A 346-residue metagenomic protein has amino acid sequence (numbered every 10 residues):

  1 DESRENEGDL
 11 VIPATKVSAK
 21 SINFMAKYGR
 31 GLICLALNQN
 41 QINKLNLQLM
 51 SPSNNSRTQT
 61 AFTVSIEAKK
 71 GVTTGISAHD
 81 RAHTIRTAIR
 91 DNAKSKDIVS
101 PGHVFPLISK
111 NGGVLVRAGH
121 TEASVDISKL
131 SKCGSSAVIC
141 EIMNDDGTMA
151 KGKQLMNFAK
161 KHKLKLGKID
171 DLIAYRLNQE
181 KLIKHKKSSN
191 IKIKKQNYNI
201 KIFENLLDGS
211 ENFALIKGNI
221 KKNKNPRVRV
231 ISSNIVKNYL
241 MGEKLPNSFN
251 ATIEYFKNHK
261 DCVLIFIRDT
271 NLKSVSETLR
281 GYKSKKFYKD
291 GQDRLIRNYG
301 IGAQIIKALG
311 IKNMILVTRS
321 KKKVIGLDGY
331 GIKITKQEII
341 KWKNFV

Functional and structural regions predicted by a protein language model:
D1-V346: Catalytic domains of riboflavin
